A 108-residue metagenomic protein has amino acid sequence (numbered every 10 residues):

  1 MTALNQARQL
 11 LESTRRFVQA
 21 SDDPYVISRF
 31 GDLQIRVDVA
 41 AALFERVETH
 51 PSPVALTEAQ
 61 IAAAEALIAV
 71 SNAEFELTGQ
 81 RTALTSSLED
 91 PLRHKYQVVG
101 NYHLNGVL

Functional and structural regions predicted by a protein language model:
M1, S71-L108: Glycine-rich phosphate/cofactor-binding loops in nucleotide/flavin-utilizing enzymes
M1-R36: Glycine-rich beta->alpha junctions and the first turn(s) of the following alpha-helix
D23, S52, N101-N105: Intrinsic-disorder/low-complexity, polar/charged segments
I27, G31-T85: C-terminal helix-coil-helix/basic helical segment that borders enzyme active sites and/or dimer interfaces and provides
